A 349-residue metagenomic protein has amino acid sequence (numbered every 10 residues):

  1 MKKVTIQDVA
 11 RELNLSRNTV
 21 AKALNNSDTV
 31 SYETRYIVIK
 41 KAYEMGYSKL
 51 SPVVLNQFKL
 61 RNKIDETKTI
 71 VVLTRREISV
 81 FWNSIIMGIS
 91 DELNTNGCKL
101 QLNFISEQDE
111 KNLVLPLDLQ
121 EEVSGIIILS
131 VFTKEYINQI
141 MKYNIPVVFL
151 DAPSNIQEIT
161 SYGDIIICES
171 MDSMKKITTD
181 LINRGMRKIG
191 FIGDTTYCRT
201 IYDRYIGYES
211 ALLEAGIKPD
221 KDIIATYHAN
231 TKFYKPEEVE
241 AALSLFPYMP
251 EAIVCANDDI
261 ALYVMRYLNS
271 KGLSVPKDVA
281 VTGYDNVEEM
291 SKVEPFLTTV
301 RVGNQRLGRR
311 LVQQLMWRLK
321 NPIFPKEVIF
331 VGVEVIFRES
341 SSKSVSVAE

Functional and structural regions predicted by a protein language model:
M1, F58, N62-T179, A242-Y248 (+1 more regions): Alpha-helical recognition/docking segments in bacterial nutrient-uptake and carbohydrate-utilization systems
M1-K59: N-terminal helix-turn-helix DNA-binding module of bacterial transcription factors
V80-T95, S173-K176, R199-P219, Y263 (+1 more regions): Short, solvent-exposed amphipathic alpha-helices that sit in or adjacent to ligand/effector-binding or catalytic
L93-I105, E209-K235: Short beta-strand elements in bilobed, periplasmic/extracellular small-molecule ligand-binding domains
D164-F191, S210, F233-A241, A261 (+1 more regions): Hydrophobic alpha-helical segments within soluble ligand-binding/sensing domains
K175-I217, E327-S342: An alpha-beta-alpha
K188, P219-I223, V275-A280: Short acidic capping loops at alpha-helix termini that bridge into adjacent secondary structure
E240-E349: Flexible loop/turn connectors
